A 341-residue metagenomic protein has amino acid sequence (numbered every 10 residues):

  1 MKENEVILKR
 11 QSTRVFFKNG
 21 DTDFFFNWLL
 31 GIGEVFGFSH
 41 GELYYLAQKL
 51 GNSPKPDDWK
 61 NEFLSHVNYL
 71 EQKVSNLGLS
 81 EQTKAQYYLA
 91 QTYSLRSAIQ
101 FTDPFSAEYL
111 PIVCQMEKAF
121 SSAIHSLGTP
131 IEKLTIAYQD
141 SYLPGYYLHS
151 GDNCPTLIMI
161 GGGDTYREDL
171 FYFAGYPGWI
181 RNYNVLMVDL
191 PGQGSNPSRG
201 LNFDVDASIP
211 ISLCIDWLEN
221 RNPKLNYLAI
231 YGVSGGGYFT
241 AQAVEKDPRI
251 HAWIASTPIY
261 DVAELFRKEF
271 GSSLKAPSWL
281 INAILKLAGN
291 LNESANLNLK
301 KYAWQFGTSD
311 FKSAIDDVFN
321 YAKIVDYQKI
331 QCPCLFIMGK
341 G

Functional and structural regions predicted by a protein language model:
N61-L70, S106-D152: N-terminal cap/lid segment of alpha/beta-hydrolase-fold proteins
N153-G162: Short beta-strand element of the alpha/beta-hydrolase
G163-Y176: The serine-hydrolase catalytic nucleophile loop
G178-S195: Conserved alpha/beta-hydrolase
L201-P223: Alpha/beta-hydrolase active-site loop
W217-R221, L225-A276: Primarily recognizes the serine-hydrolase "nucleophile elbow" in alpha/beta-hydrolase and SGNH/GDSL folds
A276-V325: Mobile cap/lid helix-loop segments that gate and shape the active-site cleft of serine hydrolases
I330-Q331, F336-M338: Short beta-strand/loop motif that positions the catalytic acidic residue of the alpha/beta-hydrolase fold
